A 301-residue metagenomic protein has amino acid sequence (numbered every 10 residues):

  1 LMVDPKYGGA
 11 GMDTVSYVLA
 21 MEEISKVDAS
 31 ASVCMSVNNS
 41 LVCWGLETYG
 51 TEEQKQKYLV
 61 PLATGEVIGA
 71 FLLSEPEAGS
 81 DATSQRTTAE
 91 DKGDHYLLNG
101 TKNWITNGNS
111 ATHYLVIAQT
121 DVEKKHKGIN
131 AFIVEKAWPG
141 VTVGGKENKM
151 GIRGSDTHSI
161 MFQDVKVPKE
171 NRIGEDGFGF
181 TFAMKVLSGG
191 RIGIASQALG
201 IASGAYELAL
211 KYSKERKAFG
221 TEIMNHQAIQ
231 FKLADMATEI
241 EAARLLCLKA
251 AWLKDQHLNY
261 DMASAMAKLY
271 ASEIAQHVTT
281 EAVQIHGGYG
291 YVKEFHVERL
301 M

Functional and structural regions predicted by a protein language model:
L1-V37, Y49-Q54, P61-E66, D81-A82 (+3 more regions): Alpha-helical interface subdomain recognition
M21-S25, A118, V134-P139, Q163-V167: Short Ser/Thr-interspersed hydrophobic loop/turn segments at strand-loop and sheet-helix junctions that line or gate
C43-Y49, T83, E123: Flexible, glycine-rich active-site loops centered on histidine and acidic residues that chelate a metal or position
T48-G50, E90, V116-T120, I133-E135 (+2 more regions): Short beta-strand-to-turn element immediately C-terminal to the catalytic PLP-Schiff-base lysine in fold type I
L62, E77-S80, W104-N107, D121-E123 (+1 more regions): Short Gly/Pro-enriched turn/cap motifs at secondary-structure boundaries
G65-L73, I117: A short, Trp-centered hydrophobic/proline-enriched beta-strand micro-motif
S84, P139-P168: Flexible, small-/acidic-enriched active-site or ligand-binding loops
H95, N99-V143: A short core secondary-structure module
